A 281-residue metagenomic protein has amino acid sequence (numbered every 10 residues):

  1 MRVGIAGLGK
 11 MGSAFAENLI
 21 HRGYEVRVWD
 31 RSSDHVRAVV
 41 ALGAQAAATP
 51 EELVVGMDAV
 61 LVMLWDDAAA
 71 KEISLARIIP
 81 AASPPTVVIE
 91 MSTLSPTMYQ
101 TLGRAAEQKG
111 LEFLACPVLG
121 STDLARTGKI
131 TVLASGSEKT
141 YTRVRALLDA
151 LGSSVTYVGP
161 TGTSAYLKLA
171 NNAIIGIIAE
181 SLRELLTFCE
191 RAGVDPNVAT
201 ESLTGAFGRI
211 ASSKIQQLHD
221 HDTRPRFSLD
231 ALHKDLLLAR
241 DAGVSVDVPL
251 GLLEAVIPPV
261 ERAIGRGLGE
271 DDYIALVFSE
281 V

Functional and structural regions predicted by a protein language model:
M1-V62, T122: NAD(P)+-binding Rossmann beta1-loop-alpha1 motif at the extreme N-terminus of oxidoreductases
V26, A46, E112-F113, V155 (+2 more regions): Hydrophobic beta-strand scaffold residues
P50-E112: Rossmann-fold NAD(P) dinucleotide-binding segment
T93-A173: Rossmann-fold dinucleotide-binding core
T163-E280: Helical "substrate-binding/catalytic lid" subdomain of Rossmann-like NAD(P)-dependent dehydrogenases/reductases
